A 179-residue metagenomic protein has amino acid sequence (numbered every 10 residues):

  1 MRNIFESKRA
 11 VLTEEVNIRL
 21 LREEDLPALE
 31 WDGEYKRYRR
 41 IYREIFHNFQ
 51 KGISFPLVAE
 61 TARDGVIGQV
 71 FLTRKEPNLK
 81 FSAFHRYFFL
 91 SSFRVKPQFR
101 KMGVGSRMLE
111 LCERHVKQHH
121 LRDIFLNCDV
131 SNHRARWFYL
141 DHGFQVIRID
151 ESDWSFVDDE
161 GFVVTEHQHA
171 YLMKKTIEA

Functional and structural regions predicted by a protein language model:
R2-I4, V11-L12, E23-L26, E30-Q98 (+3 more regions): Acetyl-CoA-dependent GNAT
V16-N17: Extreme N-terminal starter segment of soluble prokaryotic enzymes
I45-A59, H119-Y139: Generic detector of contiguous secondary-structure segments
K51, R86-Y87, H120, T165-H169: Residue-level preference for beta-strand/loop junctions
F55-V58, G65-L72, A135-E151: Conserved long hydrophobic alpha-helices within structured protein cores
K80, R134, V157: Glycine/Thr-rich phosphate-binding loops of Rossmann-like dinucleotide-binding domains
K96-E110, H119, V130-W137, D141-H142: Conserved glycine-rich acetyl-CoA-binding loop
R122, D129-S131, D141-R148, S152-A179: C-terminal "cap" of GNAT-fold acetyltransferases
